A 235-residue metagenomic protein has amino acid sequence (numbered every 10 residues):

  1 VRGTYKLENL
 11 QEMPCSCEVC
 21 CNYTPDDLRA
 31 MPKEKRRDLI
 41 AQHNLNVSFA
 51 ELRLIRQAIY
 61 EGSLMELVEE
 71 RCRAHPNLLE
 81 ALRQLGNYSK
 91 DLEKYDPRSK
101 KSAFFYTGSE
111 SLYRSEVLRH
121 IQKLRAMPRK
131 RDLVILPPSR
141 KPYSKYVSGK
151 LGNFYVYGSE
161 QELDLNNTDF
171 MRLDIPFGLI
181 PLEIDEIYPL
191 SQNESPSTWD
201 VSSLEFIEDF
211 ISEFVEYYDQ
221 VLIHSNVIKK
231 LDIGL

Functional and structural regions predicted by a protein language model:
V1-P14, L235: Glycine-rich phosphate/ribose-binding loops and adjacent secondary-structure elements that form binding surfaces
P14-L235: C-terminal extensions of enzymes
